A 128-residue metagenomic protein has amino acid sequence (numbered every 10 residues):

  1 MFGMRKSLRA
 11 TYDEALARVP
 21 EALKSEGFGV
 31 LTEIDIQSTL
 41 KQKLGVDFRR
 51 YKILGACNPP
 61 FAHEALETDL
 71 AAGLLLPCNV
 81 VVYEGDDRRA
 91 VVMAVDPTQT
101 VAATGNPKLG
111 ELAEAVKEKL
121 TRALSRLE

Functional and structural regions predicted by a protein language model:
M1-E26, S125: Terminal, regulation- and interaction-focused segments at domain boundaries
M1-F2, K24, V46-R49, G85: Short glycine-enriched loop/turn motifs at secondary-structure junctions
E14, D35, E111, A115: Conserved active-site and cofactor/substrate-binding residues in soluble primary-metabolism enzymes
P20, Q37-S38, T121: Short glycine-/small-residue-rich flexible loop motifs, especially phosphate/cofactor-binding loops
G29, D35-V81: Compact, glycine-rich, soluble single-domain proteins
N79-G105: Beta-strand/loop substructures that line and gate deep hydrophobic ligand-binding cavities in soluble
A103-E128: Well-ordered alpha/beta subsegment
